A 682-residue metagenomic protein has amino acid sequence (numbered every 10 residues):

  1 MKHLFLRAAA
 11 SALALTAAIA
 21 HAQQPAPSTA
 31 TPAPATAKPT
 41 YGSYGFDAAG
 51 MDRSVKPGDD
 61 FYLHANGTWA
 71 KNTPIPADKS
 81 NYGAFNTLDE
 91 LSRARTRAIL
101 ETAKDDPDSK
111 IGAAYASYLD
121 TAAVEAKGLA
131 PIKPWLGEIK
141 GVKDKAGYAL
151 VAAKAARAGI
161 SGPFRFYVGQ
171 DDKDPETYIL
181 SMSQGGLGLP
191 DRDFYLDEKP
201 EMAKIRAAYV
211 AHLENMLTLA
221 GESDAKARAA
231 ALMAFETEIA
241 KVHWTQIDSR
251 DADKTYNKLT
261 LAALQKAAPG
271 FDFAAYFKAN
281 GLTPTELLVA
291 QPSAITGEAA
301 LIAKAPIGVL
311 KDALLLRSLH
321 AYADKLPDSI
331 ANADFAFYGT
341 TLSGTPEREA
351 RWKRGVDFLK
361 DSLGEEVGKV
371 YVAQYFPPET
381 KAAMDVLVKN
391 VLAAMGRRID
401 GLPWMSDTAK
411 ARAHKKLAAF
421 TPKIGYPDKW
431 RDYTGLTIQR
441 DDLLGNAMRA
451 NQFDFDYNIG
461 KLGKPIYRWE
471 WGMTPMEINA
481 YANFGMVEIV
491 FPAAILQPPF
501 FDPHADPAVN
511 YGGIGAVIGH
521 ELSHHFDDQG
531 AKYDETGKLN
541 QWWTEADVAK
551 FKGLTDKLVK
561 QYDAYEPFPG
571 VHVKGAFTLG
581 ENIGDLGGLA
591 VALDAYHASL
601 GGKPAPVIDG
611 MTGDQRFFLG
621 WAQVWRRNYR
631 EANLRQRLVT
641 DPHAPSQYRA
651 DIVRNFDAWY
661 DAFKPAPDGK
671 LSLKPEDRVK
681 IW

Functional and structural regions predicted by a protein language model:
M1-P25: Gram-negative bacterial Sec-dependent N-terminal signal peptides
H21-P39: Compositionally biased, proline/threonine/alanine/serine-rich low-complexity intrinsically disordered stretches
A33-A35, D89, A267-G270, L288-P292 (+5 more regions): Intrinsically disordered, low-complexity linker/terminal regions across diverse proteins
A37-G42, R53-L129: Active-site-surrounding "flap" and adjacent substrate/cofactor-binding loops of secreted or lumenal enzymes, prototyped
M51-K71, Y195, K199-T218, L579 (+1 more regions): Hydrophobic/aromatic-rich, well-ordered segments within soluble, folded domains that form packed cores
H64-T68, N72, L88-L91, R95-A103 (+17 more regions): Structured segments of extracytoplasmic/periplasmic soluble domains in secreted or envelope-associated proteins
N72-P76, F166-G169, D191-D193, H243-Q246 (+3 more regions): Short, solvent-exposed loop/turn and secondary-structure capping segments
A103-N390: Noncatalytic, helix-rich "gating/capping" subdomain that lines the substrate-entry/channel surface of large enzyme
